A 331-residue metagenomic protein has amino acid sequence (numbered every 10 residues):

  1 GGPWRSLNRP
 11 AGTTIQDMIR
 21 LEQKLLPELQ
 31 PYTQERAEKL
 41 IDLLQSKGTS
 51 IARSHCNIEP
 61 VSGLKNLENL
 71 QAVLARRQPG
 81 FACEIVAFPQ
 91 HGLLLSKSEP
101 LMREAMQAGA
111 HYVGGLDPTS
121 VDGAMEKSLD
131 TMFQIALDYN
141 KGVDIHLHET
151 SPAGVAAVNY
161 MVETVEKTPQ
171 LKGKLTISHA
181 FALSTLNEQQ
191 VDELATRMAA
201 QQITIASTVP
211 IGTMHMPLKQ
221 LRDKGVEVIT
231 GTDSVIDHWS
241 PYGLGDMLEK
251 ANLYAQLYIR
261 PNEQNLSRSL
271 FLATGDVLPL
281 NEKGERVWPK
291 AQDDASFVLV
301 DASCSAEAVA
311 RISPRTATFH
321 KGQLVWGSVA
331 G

Functional and structural regions predicted by a protein language model:
G1-T33, A157-T176, L194, L244-P261: Active-site gating loops and adjacent loop-to-helix segments of metal-dependent hydrolytic enzymes
G2-H55, V61-R76, L101-Q107, Q134: Alpha-helical scaffold segments that flank or form the walls of functional sites
Q30-N57, G123-T150, L218-G231, I236 (+1 more regions): Glycine/serine-rich loop-strand microenvironments at binding/catalytic pocket rims
D42, R103, Q134, A195-T196 (+2 more regions): Alpha-helical segments flanking ligand/cofactor-binding loops in enzyme cores
E84-L95, Q107-M216, E227, I236: Active-site core of metal-dependent hydrolases
T164-L175, K219-A302: His/Asp/Glu-enriched, well-ordered alpha-helical/loop segment that forms or immediately abuts the divalent-metal
S178-A180, A206-V209, G231, H238 (+3 more regions): Thr-Gly-centered strand-to-loop micro-motif
W288-G331: C-terminal cap of metal-dependent C-N hydrolases
